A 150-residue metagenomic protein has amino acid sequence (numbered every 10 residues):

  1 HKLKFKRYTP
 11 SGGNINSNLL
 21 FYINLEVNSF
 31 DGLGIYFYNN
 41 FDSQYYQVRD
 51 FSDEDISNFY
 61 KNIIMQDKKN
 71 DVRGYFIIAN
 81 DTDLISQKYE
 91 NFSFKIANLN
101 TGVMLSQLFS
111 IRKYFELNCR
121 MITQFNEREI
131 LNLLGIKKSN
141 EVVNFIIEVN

Functional and structural regions predicted by a protein language model:
H1-D71, N132-L134: N-terminal amphipathic, basic helical "cap/leader" segment at the start of enzyme domains
G12, N118-I122, S139: Short, surface-exposed helix-loop/turn micro-motifs enriched in polar/charged residues
N18, G74-F76, F145: A broad, low-specificity signal marking well-ordered, structured residues that form hydrophobic/aromatic
L20, F76-I85, Y89-N132: Small-aliphatic-rich amphipathic alpha-helix that forms the alpha element of a beta-alpha
N24-N28, T82, V149-N150: Short, flexible beta-strand-to-coil junctions
F30-F37, G74-I78, G102-S106, I136: Short low-complexity stretches enriched in small and charged residues
V72, L131-N150: A glycine-rich helix N-cap at a beta->alpha junction
